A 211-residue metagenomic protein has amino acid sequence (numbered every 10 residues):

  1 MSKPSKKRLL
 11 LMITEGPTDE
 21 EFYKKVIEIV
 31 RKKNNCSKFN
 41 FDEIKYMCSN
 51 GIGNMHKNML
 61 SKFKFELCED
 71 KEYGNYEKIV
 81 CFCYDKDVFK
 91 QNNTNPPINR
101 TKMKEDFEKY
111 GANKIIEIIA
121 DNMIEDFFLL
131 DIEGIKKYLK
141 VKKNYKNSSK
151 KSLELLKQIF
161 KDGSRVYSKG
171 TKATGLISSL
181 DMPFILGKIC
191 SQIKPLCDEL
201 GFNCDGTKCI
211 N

Functional and structural regions predicted by a protein language model:
M1-R8, E20-N50, L60-N211: C-terminal accessory helical subdomains adjacent to catalytic cores in phosphodiester- and nucleotide-handling enzymes
L9-I13: Conserved beta-strand elements of the Class I
N54: Single, function-defining residue in the core of a domain
